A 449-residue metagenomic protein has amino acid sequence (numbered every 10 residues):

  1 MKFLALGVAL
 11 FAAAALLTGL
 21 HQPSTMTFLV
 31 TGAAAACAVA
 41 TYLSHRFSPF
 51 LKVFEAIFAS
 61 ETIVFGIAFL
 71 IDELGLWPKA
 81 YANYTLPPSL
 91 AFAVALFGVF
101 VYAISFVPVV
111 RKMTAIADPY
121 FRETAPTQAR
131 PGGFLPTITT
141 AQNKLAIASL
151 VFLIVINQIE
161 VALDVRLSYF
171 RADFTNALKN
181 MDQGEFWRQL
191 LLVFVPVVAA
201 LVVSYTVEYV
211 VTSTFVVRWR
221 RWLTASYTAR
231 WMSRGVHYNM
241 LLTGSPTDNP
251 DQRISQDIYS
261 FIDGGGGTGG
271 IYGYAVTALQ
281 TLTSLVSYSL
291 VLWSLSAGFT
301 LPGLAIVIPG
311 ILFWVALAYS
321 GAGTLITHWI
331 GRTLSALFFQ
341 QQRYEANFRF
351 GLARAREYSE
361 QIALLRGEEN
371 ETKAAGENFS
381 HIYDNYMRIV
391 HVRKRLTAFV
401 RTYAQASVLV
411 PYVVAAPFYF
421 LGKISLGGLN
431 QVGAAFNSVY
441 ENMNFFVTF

Functional and structural regions predicted by a protein language model:
M1-D164, Y169-F194, E208-T212, Y238-L285 (+3 more regions): Membrane-integrated ABC transporters
S44-S48, F100-R111, I159, A199-R218 (+6 more regions): Alpha-helical transmembrane segments of multi-pass membrane proteins
E73, I154, Q158-Y169, V198-T206 (+4 more regions): Hydrophobic alpha-helical transmembrane bundles that constitute the permease/transmembrane domains of multi-pass
F106-T114, E123, S168-A172, T224-T228 (+10 more regions): Alpha-helical transmembrane segments of polytopic integral membrane proteins, especially the permease/helical cores
N180-G184, T214-R218, Y227-I258, F348-A374: Short intracellular "coupling" helices and adjacent cytoplasmic loop segments at the cytosolic face of multi-pass
S260-I271, L337-E357, A363-P411, N437 (+2 more regions): An intracellular "coupling" helix at the cytosolic face of ABC transporter transmembrane type-1 domains
V291-G321, H391-F449: Helix-loop-helix
